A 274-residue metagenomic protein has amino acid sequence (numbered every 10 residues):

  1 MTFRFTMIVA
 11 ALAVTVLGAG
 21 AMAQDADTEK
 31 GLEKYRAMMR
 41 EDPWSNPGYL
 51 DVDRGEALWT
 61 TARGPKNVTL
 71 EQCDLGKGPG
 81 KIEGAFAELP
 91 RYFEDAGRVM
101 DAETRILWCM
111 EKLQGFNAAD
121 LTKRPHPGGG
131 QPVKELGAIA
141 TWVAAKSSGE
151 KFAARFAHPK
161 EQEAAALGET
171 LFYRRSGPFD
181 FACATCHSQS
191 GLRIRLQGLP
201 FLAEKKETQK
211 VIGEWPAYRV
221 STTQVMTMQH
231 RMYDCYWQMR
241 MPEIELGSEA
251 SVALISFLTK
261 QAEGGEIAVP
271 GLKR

Functional and structural regions predicted by a protein language model:
M1-V9: Bacterial N-terminal signal peptides that target proteins for export
I8-V16: Bacterial N-terminal signal peptides
L17-A23: Sec/Tat signal peptide C-region and signal peptidase I cleavage site
Q24-Y49, T60-A138, S148-G149, R174-R274: Electron-transfer interface patches adjacent to heme c in soluble/periplasmic c-type cytochromes and di-/multiheme
E150-L167: Solvent-exposed, charged amphipathic helical/linker segments at domain boundaries
